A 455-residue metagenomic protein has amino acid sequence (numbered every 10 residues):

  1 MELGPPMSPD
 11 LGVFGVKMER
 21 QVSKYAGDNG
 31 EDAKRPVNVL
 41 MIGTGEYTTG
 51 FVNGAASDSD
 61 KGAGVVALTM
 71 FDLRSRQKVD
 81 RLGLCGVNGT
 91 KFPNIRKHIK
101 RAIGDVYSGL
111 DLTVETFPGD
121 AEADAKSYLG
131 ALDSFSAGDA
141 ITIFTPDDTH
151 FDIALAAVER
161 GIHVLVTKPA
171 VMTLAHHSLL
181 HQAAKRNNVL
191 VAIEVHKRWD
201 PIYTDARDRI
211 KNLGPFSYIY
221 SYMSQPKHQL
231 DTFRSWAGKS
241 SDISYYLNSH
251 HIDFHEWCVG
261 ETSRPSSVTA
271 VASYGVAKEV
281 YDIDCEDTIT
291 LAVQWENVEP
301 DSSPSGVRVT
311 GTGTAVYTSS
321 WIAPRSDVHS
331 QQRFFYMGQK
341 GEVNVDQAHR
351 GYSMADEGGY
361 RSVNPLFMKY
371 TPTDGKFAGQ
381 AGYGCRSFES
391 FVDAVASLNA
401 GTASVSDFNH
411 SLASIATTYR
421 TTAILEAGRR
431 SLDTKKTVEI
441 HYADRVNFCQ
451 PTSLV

Functional and structural regions predicted by a protein language model:
E2-R160, S178, Q182-N187, I424 (+1 more regions): N-terminal glycine-/serine-/threonine-rich beta1-alpha1-beta2 phosphate-ribose binding loop of Rossmann-like
G30, R35, Y246-G358, Q380 (+3 more regions): Contiguous beta-strand/loop segments that form the cofactor/metal-binding neighborhood of enzyme cores
G45-T48, A55, L190, K197-E286 (+2 more regions): Predominantly a Rossmann-like dinucleotide-binding segment in NAD(P)-dependent oxidoreductases
D80, L84, L398-T421: Glycine- and charged-residue-rich phosphate/anionic-cofactor binding loop of Rossmann-like
G161, T167-P169: Short helix/strand-capping hinge loops at secondary-structure junctions that flank key functional elements
V166-T167, V191-I193, V345: Hydrophobic residues in well-ordered beta-strands that form the structural core
V171-A175, L179, W199-P201: Conserved PLP phosphate-binding loop immediately N-terminal to the Schiff-base lysine helix in PLP-dependent enzymes
S240-S244, K278, W321-I322, T373-Q380 (+1 more regions): Active-site rim elements
